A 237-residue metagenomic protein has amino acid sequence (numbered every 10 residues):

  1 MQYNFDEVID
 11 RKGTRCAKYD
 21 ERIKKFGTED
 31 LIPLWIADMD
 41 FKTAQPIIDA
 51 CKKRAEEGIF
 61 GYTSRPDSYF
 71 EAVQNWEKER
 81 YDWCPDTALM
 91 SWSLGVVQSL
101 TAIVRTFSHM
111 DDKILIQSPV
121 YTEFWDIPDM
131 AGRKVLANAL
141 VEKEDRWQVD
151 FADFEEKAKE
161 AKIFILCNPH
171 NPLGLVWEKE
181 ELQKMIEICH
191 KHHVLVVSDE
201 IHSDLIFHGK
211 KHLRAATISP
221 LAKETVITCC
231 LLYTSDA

Functional and structural regions predicted by a protein language model:
Q2-G95, A102: N-terminal small-domain helix-loop-helix segment of the aminotransferase-like
P33, L115-I116, V197: A structural signal for short, well-ordered beta-strand segments and their strand-loop junctions that often border
W35-A37, Q117, L231: A secondary-structure boundary/capping signal
F60-E187, D204-L205, G209-P220, T225-T228: Conserved core of the PLP fold type I
N168, V196-V197: Residue-level marker for buried hydrophobic side chains located in beta-strands that build the well-ordered beta-sheet
E200: Walker B catalytic acidic pair
Y233-A237: Conserved small/polar residues in nucleotide/adenosyl-binding loops
